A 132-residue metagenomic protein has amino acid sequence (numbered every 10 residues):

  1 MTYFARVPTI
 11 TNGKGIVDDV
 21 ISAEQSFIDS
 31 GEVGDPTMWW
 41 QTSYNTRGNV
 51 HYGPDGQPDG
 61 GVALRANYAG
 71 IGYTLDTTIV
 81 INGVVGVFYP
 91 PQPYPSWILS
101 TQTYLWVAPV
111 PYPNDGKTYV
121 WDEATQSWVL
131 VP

Functional and structural regions predicted by a protein language model:
M1-P132: Interaction-interface detector
